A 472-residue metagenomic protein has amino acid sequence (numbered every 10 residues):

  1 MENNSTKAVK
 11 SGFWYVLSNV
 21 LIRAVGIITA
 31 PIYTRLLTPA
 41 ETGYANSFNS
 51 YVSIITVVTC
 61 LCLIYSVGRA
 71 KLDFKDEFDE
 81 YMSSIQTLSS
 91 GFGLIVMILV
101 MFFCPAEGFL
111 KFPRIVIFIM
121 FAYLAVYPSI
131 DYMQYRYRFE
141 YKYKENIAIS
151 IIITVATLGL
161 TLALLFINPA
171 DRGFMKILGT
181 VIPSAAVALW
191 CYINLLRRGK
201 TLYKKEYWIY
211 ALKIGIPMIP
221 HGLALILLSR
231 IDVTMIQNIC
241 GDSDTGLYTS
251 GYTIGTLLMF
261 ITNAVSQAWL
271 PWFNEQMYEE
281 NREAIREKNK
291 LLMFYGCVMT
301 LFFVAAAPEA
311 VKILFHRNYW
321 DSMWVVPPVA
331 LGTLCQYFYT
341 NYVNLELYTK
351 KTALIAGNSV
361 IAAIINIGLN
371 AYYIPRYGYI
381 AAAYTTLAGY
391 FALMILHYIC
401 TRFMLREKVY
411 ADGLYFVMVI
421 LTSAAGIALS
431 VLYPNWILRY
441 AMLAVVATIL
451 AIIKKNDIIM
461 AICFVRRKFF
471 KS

Functional and structural regions predicted by a protein language model:
M1-I27, D76-D79, S83, K205-H221 (+1 more regions): N-terminal membrane topogenesis motif
M1-N4, K144, A148, R172-G179 (+5 more regions): Interhelical loop/hinge segments that connect adjacent transmembrane helices in multipass membrane
E2, A428-S472: Membrane-proximal transmembrane or re-entrant/amphipathic helices at the cytosolic face
N4-I64, G93, M97, M101 (+2 more regions): Signature of the first transmembrane helix
A30-P31, T59-D76, G251, G255-R282 (+2 more regions): Helix-loop junctions and terminal segments of transmembrane helices in multi-pass membrane transport/translocation
T59, Y65, S84-L110, R114 (+4 more regions): Alpha-helical transmembrane segments of multi-pass membrane transport and lipid-handling proteins
A70-K75, V126-A148, G199, L331-I361 (+1 more regions): Membrane-interface junctions at transmembrane-helix termini in multi-pass inner-membrane proteins
F118, I147-L196, V360-G368, Y379-C400: Hydrophobic alpha-helical transmembrane segments
